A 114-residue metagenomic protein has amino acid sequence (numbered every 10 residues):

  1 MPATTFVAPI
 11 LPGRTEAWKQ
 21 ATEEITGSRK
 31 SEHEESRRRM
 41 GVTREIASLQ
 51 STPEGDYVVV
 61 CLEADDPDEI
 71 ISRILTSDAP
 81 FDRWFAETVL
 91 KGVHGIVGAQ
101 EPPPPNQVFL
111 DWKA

Functional and structural regions predicted by a protein language model:
M1-K30: Long, hydrophobic N-terminal alpha-helical segment
T5-I10, E45-T76: Short, well-ordered beta-strand segments in beta-rich or mixed alpha/beta enzyme and ligand-binding folds
T22-R29, R37, S51-P53, L62-D66: Generic secondary-structure microfeatures
S31-T43, A64-P102: An amphipathic, aromatic/His-enriched active-site/gating alpha helix that lines ligand/cofactor pockets
I96-A114: Short, low-order "capping/linker" segments at domain edges
